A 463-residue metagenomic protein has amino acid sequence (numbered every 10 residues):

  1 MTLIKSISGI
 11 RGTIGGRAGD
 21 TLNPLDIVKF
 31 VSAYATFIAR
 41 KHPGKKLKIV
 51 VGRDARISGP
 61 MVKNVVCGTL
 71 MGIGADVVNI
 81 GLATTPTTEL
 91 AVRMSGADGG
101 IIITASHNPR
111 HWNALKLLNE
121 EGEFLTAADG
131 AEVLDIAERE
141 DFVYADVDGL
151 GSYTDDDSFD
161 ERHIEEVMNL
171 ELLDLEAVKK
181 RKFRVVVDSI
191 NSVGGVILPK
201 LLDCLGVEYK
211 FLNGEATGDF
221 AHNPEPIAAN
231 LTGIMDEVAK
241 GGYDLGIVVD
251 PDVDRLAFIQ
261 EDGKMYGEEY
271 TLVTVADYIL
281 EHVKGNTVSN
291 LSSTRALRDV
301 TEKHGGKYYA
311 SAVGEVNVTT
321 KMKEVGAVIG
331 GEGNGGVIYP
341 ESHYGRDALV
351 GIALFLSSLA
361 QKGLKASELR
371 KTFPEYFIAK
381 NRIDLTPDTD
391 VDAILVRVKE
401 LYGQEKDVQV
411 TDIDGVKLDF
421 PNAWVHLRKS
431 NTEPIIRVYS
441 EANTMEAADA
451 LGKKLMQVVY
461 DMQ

Functional and structural regions predicted by a protein language model:
M1-G68, G72-I73, S152-V185: An N-terminal, well-structured beta->alpha segment
T13, N113-A239: Gly/Ser/Thr-enriched, mixed-charge loops and adjacent short helices that form phosphate/oxyanion-binding elements
T36, R40, K48-W112, K200-I259: N-terminal small/polar loop signature for handling phosphorylated ligands or for N-terminal nucleophile
V51-R53, V187-S189, Q260, E341 (+1 more regions): Short glycine-centered, acidic/aromatic-flanked micro-motifs in structured strand/loop junctions that mark active-site
M71, E132-E165, N169, Q260-G333 (+1 more regions): Proline/glycine-rich low-complexity loops and linkers
L117-E120, A257-E261, I338-P340: Short beta-strand-to-turn element immediately C-terminal to the catalytic PLP-Schiff-base lysine in fold type I
L245, V283-Q463: Phosphate-binding and adjacent anionic-ligand microenvironments
